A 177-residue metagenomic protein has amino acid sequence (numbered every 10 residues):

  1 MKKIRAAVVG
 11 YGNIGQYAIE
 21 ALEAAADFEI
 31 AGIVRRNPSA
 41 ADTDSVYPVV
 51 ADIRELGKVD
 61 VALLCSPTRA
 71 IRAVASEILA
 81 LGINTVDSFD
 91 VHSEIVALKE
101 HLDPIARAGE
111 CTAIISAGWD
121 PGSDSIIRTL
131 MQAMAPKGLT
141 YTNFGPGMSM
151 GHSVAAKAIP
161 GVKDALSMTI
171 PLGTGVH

Functional and structural regions predicted by a protein language model:
R5-A18: Glycine-rich adenosine-cofactor-binding loop
V9, L130-H177: Active-site-lining helix/loop region of Rossmann-like oxidoreductase modules
G12-I14, H92-I95, A117-D124, P146-S149: Gly/Ser/Thr-rich loops at beta-strand to alpha-helix junctions that form or flank small-molecule/cofactor-binding
Y17, A24-D44: NAD(P)-binding Rossmann-fold cofactor-contacting core
N37-D52, A155: N-terminal beta-loop-helix "entrance" segment that forms/cooperates in small-molecule cofactor or anionic ligand
R54-A80, H92-A97: Beta-loop-alpha module in the N-terminal Rossmann-like domain of NAD(P)-dependent dehydrogenases, especially those
D87, A113-A117, N143, L166-S167: General beta-strand structural signal in soluble alpha/beta enzymes
F89-A113: Rossmann-fold NAD(P)-binding glycine/threonine-rich loop
